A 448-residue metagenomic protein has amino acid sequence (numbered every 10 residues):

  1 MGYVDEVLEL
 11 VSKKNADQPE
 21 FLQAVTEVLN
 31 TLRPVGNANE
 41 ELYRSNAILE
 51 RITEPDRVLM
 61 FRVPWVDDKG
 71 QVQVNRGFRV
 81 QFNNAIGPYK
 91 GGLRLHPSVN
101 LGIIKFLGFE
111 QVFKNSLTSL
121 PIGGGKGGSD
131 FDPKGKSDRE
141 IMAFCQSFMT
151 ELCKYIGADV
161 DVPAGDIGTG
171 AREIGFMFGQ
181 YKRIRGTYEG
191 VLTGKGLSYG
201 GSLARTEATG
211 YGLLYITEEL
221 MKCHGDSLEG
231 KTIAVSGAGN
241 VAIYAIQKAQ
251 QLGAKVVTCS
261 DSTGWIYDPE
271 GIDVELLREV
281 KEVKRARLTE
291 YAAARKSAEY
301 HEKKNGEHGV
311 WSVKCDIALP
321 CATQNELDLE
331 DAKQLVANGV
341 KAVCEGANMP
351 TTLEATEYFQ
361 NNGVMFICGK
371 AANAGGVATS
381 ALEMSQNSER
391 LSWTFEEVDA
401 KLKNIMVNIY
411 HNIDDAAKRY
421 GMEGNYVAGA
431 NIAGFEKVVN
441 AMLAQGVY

Functional and structural regions predicted by a protein language model:
G2-A24, L220, V336-Y448: Adenosine-phosphate binding glycine-rich loop
P19-L22, A38-S45, S119, I156-G165 (+4 more regions): Flexible, glycine/charged-enriched surface loops at secondary-structure junctions
E41-Q71: Structured beta-strand/loop patches that form or line metal/cofactor-binding pockets in enzymes
H96, N115-E229: Glycine/serine-rich phosphate-binding loop and adjoining beta1-alpha1 elements at the start of nucleotide-handling
V160-A164, Y188-L192, V235, T258-D261 (+4 more regions): General beta-strand structural signal in soluble alpha/beta enzymes
T193-G196, G201-K314: Glycine-rich phosphate/diphosphate-binding loop of Rossmann-like nucleotide-binding domains
G264-F366, A371: Rossmann-like adenosine-cofactor binding region
